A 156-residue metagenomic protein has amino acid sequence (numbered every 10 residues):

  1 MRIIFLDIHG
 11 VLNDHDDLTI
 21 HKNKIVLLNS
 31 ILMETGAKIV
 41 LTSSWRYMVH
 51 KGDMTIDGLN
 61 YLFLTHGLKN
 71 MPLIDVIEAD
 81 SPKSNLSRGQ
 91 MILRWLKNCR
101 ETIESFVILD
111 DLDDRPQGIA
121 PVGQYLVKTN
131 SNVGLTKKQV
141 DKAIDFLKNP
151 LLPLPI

Functional and structural regions predicted by a protein language model:
M1-I3, E104-S105: Hydrophobic/aromatic side chains embedded in well-ordered alpha-helices
R2-K83: Alpha-helical substrate-recognition element adjacent to the catalytic core
G58, L62-I156: C-terminal cap/substrate-recognition subdomain and adjoining C-terminal extension of metal-dependent phosphatase-like
